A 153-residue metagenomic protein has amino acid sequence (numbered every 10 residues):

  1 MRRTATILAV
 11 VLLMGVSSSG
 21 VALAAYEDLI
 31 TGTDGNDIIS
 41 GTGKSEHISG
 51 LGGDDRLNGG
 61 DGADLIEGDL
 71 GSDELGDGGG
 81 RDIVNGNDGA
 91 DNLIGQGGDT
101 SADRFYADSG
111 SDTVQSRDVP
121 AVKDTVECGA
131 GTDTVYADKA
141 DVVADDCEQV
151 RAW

Functional and structural regions predicted by a protein language model:
M1-T4, V10: Positively charged n-region of N-terminal signal peptides that target proteins for export
A9-S17: Bacterial N-terminal signal peptides
S19-A24: Sec/Tat signal peptide C-region and signal peptidase I cleavage site
Y26-D28: Short structural boundary motif marking the start of a folded domain
T31-G32, S40-G41, S49-G52, G59 (+8 more regions): Glycine-centered beta-turn/loop sites at beta-strand termini
I83, D99-T100, V142: Short, catalytically relevant binding-site loops at active-site mouths
R117-W153: Leucine-rich solenoid repeat scaffolds
